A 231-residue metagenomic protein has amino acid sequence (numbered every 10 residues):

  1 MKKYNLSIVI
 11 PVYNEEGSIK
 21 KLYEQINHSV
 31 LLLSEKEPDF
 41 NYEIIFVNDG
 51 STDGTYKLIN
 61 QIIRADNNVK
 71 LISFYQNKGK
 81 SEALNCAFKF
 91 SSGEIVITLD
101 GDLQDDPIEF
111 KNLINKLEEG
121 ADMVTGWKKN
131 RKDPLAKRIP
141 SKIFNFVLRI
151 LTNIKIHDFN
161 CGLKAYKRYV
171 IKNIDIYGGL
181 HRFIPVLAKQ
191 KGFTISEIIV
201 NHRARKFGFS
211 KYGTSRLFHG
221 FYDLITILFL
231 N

Functional and structural regions predicted by a protein language model:
M1-L135, Y169, I198: Structured catalytic core of nucleotide-sugar glycosyltransferases
F40, L230-N231: Terminal low-complexity segments of carbohydrate-biosynthetic enzymes
F74-F90, Q104-F183, L187, R203-F229: Acceptor/aglycone-binding surface of glycosyltransferases and processive sugar-polymer synthases
Q190: Flexible glycine/serine/alanine-rich "lid" or loop that lines and gates the nucleotide-sugar donor pocket in diverse
